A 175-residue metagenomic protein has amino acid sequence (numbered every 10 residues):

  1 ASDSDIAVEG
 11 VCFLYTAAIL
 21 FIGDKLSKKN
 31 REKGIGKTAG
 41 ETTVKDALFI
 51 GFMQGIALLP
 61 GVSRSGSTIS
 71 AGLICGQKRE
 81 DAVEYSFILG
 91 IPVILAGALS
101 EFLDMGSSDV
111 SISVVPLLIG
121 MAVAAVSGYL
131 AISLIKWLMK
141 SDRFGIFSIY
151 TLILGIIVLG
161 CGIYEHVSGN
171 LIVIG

Functional and structural regions predicted by a protein language model:
A1-G175: Multi-pass membrane proteins that catalyze or facilitate reactions on polyprenyl-/lipid-phosphate substrates and their
